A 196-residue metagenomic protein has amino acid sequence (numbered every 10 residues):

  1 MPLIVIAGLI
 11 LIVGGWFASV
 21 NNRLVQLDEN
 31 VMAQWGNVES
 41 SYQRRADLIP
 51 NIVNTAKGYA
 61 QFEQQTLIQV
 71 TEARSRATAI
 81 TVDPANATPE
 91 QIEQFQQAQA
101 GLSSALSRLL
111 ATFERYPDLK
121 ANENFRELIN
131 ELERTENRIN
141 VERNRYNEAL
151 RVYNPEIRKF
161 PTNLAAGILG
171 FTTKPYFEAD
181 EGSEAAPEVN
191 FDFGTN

Functional and structural regions predicted by a protein language model:
M1-N196: A helix-centric hydrophobic-segment signal that preferentially recognizes long, alpha-helical stretches used
